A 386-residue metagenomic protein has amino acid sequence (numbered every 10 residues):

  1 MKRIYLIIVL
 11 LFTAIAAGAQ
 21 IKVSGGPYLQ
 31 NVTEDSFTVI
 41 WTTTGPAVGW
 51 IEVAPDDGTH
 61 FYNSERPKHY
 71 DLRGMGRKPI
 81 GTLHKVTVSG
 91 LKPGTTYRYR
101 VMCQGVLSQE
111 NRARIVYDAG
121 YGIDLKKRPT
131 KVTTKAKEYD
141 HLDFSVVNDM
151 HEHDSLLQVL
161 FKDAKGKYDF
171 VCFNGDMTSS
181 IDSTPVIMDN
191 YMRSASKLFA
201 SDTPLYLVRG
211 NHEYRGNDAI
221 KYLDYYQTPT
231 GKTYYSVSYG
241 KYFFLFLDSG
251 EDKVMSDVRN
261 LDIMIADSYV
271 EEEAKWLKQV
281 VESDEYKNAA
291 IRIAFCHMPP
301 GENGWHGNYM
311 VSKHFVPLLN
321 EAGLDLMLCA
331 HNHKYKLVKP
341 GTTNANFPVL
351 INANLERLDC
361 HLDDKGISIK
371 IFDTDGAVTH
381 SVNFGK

Functional and structural regions predicted by a protein language model:
K2-V9: Sec-dependent signal peptide recognition, specifically the positively charged N-region followed immediately by
L10-G18: Hydrophobic h-region of N-terminal signal peptides that target proteins for export in Gram-negative bacteria
G18-S145, G166, D363-K386: Acidic, histidine-bearing metal-coordination/catalytic regions of metal-dependent phosphoesterases
P93, Q158-N217: Core catalytic region of metal-dependent phosphoesterases/phosphodiesterases, especially metallo-beta-lactamase-like
Q104-K131, D189-E282, H314-N320, L337-I369: Extended active-site neighborhood of metal-dependent phosphoesterases/phosphodiesterases
S145-N148, F170-D176, T203-N211, I293-H297 (+2 more regions): Active-site neighborhood of phospho(di)ester-bond hydrolases with catalytic His/Asp-centered motifs
E152-L156, S179-D182, R209-D218, D252-S256 (+4 more regions): Active-site environment of divalent metal-dependent phosphoester hydrolases
N260, A266, D284-M327: Active-site-proximal segments of metal-dependent phosphoesterases and phosphodiesterases across multiple
